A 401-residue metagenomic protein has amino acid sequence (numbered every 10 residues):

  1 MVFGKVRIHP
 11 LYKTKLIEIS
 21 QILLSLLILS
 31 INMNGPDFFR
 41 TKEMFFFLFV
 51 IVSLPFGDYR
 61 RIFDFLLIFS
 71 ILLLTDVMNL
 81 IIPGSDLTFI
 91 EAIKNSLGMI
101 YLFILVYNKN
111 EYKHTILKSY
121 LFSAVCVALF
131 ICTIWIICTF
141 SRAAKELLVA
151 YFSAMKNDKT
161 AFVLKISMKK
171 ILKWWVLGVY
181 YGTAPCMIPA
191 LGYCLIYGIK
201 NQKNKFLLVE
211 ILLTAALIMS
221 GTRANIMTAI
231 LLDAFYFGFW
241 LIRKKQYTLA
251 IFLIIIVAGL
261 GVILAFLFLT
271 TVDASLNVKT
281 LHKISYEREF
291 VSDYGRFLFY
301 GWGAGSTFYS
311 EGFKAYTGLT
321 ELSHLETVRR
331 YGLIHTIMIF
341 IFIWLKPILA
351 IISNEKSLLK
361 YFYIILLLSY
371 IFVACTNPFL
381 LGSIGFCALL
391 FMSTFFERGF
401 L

Functional and structural regions predicted by a protein language model:
M1-D58, I71-I82, Y370-F372: N-terminal signal-anchor transmembrane segment
I17, D64-S70, L105-F152, F362: Interfacial loop-to-transmembrane-helix boundary motif in multi-pass membrane proteins
M44-F46, L67-L73, G84-N108, S119-A128: Aromatic-anchored transmembrane helix interface
F47, I364-I371, F379-L401: Transmembrane alpha-helices of multi-pass inner-membrane enzymes
E91, S96-I100, L191-L267, I352-S353 (+2 more regions): Hydrophobic alpha-helical segments of polytopic membrane proteins
K118-K145, K170-S220, T228-G238: Alpha-helical transmembrane segments of multi-pass inner-membrane proteins
I218, A315-A350, F372: A conserved mid-to-late transmembrane alpha helix and its immediate loop/hinge that forms the functional core
T270-L333: Long extracytoplasmic/lumenal interhelical loops at the membrane interface of multi-pass membrane proteins
